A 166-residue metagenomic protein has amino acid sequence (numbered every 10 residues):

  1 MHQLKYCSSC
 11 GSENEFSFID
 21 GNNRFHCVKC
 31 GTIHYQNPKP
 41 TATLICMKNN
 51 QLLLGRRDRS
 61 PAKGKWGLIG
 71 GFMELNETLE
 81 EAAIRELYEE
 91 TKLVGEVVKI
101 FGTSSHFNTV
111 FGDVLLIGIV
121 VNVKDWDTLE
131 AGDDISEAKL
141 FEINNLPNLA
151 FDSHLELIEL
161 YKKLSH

Functional and structural regions predicted by a protein language model:
M1-Q3, G21-N23: Short metal-coordination and nucleic-acid-contact micro-motifs, chiefly zinc-binding Cys/His arrays
C7-C10, C27-C30: Short cysteine-rich clusters marking metal-coordination/redox-active sites
E15-F16, Y35: Short functional micro-motifs and their immediate structural scaffolds
N23-F25, P40, D113-I119: Short beta-strand micro-motifs in enzyme catalytic cores
N23-K29, K99-F101: Short Pro/Gly-enriched beta-strand edge/turn motifs at strand-loop
K29-L53, T103: Conserved N-terminal beta-strand and adjoining loop/helix that marks the start of the Nudix/MutT-like hydrolase domain
M47-E89: Conserved Nudix-box catalytic region and its N-terminal flanking loop in Nudix hydrolases and closely related
M73-V98, G102-L160: Unchanged
